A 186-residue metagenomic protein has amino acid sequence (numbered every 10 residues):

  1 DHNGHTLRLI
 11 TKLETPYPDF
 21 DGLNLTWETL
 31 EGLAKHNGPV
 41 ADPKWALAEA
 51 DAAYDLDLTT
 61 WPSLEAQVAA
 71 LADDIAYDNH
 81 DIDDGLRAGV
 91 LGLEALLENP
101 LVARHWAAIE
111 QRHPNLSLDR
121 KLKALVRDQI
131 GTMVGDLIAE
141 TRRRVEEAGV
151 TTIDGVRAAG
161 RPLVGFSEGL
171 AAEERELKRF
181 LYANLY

Functional and structural regions predicted by a protein language model:
N3-G4, L9-Y186: Histidine-centered, transition-metal-coordinating active-site segments
